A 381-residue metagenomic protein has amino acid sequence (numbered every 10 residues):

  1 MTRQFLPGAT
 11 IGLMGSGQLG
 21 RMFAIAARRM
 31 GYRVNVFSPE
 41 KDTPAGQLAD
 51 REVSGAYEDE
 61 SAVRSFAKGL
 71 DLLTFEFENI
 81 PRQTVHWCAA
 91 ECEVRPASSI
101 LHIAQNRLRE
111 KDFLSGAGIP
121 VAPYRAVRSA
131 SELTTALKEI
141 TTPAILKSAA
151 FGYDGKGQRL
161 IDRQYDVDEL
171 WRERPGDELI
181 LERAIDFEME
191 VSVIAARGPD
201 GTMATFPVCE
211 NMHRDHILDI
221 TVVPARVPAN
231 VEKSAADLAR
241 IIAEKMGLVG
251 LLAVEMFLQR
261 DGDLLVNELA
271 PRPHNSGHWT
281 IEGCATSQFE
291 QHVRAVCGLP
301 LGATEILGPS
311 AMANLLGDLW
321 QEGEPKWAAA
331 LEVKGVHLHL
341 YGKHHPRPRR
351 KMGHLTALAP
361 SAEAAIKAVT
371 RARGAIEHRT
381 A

Functional and structural regions predicted by a protein language model:
M1-D112, G116, S131: ATP-binding N-terminal substructure of ATP-dependent carboxylate-amine bond-forming enzymes
P7, R294-A381: Peripheral (often C-terminal) accessory segments that flank ATP-dependent C-N-forming ligase machineries
I103-S192, A196-D215, D219-K245, V369 (+1 more regions): Active-site nucleotide/adenylate-binding loops and adjacent lid/helix of ATP-dependent enzymes
P123, P143-I145, D177-E182, L252-A253 (+2 more regions): A short linear hydrophobic-aromatic micro-motif
A195-P199, M256-R260, G342: Short, low-complexity Ser/Thr-rich regulatory SLiMs
A204, L252, L264-E268: Protein kinase-like catalytic core scaffold
K233-V254, R260, A270-L319: Active-site "cap" helix and flanking loop/linker of ATP-utilizing ligase/carboxylase catalytic domains
